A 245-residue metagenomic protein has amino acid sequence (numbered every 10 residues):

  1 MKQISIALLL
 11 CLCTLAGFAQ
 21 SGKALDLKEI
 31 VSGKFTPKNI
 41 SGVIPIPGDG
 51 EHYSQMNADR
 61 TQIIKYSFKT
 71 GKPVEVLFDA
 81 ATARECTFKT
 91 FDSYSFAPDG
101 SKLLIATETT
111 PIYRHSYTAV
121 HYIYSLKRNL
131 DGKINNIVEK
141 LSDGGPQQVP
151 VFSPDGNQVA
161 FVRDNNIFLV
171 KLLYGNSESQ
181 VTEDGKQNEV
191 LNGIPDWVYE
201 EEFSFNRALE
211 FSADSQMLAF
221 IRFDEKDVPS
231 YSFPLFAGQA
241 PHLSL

Functional and structural regions predicted by a protein language model:
L27, G33, G71-P73, E108-Y113 (+3 more regions): Predominantly five- to eight-bladed beta-propeller fold
E29-I63: Beta-strand-rich domains and repeat architectures in extracellular enzymes and scaffolds, especially beta-propellers
K38-I44, F88-P98, I194-D214: Signature of short aromatic-glycine-proline-rich micro-motifs recurring in repeat-based ectodomains
E51-Y53, L103-L104, G156-V159, S215-L218: Hydrophobic beta-strand positions that form the internal "hydrophobic ladder" of WD40/Gbeta-like beta-propeller blades
S54-A83, P111-R114: Beta-propeller domains
D59, Y113-A119, F161-V162, Y174: Short, solvent-exposed loop/turn segments at conserved positions within beta-propeller repeat blades
F68-G71, L126-N129, L172-G175: Short loop/turn segments that connect beta-strands within beta-propeller blades
K72-T110, I134-Q148: Blade-loop segments of beta-propeller domains
